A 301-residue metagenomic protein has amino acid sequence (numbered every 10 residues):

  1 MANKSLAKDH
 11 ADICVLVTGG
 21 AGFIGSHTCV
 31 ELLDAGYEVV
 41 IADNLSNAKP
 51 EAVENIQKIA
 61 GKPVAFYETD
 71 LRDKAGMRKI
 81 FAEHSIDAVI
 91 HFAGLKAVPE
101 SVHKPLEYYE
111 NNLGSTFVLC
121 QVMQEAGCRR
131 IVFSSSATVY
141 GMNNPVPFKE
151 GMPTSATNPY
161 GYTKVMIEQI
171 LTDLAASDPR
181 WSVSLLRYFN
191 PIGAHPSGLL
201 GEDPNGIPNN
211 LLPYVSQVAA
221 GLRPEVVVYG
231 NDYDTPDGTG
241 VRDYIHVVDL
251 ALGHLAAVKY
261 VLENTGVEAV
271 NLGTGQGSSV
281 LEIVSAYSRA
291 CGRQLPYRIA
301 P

Functional and structural regions predicted by a protein language model:
A2-A194: N-terminal Rossmann-like NAD(P)+-binding domain of SDR-like oxidoreductases, especially those catalyzing
A52-E54, N144-V146, H195-L200, G240-V241 (+1 more regions): Short aromatic-enriched loop/helix-cap "lid" or pocket-rim segments at secondary-structure transitions that line
T69, D73, I207-P208, Q276: Residue-level signature of the cytosolic catalytic core of signaling kinases
V98-S101, A194-G201, P236-G238: A short acidic, helix-capping loop that chelates divalent metal ions and anchors anionic groups
Y109, T157-V165, G201-N209, P213 (+1 more regions): Short-chain dehydrogenase/reductase
H195-P208, V215-V218, P224: Hydrophobic, Gly/Ser/Ala-rich alpha-helical and linker tracts in large acyl-processing enzymes of secondary/lipid
L212-P301: C-terminal substrate-binding subdomain of Rossmann-fold SDR/epimerase-dehydratase oxidoreductases
